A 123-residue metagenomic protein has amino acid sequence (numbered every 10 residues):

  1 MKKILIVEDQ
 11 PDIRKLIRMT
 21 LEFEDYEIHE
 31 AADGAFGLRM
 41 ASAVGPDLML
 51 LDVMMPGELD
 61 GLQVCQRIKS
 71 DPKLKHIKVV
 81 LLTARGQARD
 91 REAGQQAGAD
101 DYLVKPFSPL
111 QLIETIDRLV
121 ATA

Functional and structural regions predicted by a protein language model:
E8: Conserved acidic carboxylate
P11-H29, L119: Two-component/phosphorelay signaling modules centered on CheY-like receiver
R18, L59, Q63, G86-D101 (+1 more regions): Alpha4 helix (beta4-alpha4-beta5 surface) of REC/receiver domains from two-component response regulators
E30-L48: Acidic, metal-coordinating helix/loop segments flanking the phosphotransfer/catalytic sites of two-component signaling
R39, L62-K75: Short amphipathic alpha-helix used as the core "switch/output" element in two-component signaling
M55-P56: Receiver (REC) domain active-site loop signature in two-component systems and cognate sites in sensor histidine kinases
F107-I116: C-terminal output helix
